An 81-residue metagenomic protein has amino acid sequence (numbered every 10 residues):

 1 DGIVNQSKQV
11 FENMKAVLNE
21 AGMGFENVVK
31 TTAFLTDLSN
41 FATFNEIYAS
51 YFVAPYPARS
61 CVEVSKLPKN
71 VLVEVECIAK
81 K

Functional and structural regions predicted by a protein language model:
D1-K81: Short, polar/acidic, helix-capping and beta-turn segments at strand->helix junctions that line the mouths
